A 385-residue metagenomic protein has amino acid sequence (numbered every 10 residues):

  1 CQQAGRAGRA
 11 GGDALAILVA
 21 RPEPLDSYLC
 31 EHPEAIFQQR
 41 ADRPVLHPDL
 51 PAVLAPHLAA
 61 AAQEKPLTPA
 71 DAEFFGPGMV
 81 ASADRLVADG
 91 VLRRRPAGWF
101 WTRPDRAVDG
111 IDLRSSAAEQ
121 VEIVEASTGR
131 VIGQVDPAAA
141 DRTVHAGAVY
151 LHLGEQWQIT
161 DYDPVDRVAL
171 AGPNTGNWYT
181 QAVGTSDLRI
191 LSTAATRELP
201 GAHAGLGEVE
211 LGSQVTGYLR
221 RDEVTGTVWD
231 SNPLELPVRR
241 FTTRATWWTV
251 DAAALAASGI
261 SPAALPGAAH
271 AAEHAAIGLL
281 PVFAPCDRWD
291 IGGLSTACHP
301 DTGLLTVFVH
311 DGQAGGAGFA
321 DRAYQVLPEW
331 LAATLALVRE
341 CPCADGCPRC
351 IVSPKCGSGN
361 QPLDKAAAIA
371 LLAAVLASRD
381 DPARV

Functional and structural regions predicted by a protein language model:
Q2, G12-I17, P22-R40, H47 (+6 more regions): Extended Lys/Arg-rich polyanion-binding regions
R6-G8: Conserved RecA-like P-loop NTPase helicase motor core
A72-G76: Substrate-binding/catalytic subdomain of NAD(P)-dependent oxidoreductase enzymes
G78-R93: Basic amphipathic alpha-helical segments that dock to polyanions
W99-T102: Minor-groove-contacting beta-hairpin "wing" of winged helix-turn-helix DNA-binding domains
C341, G346-C350: Short cysteine clusters
R349, S358-G359: Juxtamembrane regulatory segments of integral membrane proteins
S353: Cys/His-rich metal-chelating microdomains
